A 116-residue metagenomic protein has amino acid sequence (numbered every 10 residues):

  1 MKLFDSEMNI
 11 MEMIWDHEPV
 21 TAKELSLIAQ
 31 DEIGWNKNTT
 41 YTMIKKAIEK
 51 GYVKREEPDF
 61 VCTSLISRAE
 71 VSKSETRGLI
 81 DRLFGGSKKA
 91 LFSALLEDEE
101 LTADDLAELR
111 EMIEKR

Functional and structural regions predicted by a protein language model:
L3-S6, P19, G85: Short helix-coil-helix linker/hinge
L3-S6, P58-R77: Short, cationic-aromatic polyanion-contact patches
M8-M13, A90: Pre-recognition alpha-helix immediately N-terminal to the DNA-recognition helix within helix-turn-helix or winged-helix
I10, M43-I48: Basic amphipathic alpha-helical segments that dock to polyanions
I14-E18: Short helix-to-turn junction characteristic of helix-turn-helix DNA-binding domains, especially the helix
V20-A29: Short acidic, hydrophobic short linear motifs in intrinsically disordered regions
I48-E57: A short, conserved structural fragment
R77-K115: Amphipathic alpha-helical dimerization/coiled-coil segments that flank or bridge DNA-binding/regulatory modules
